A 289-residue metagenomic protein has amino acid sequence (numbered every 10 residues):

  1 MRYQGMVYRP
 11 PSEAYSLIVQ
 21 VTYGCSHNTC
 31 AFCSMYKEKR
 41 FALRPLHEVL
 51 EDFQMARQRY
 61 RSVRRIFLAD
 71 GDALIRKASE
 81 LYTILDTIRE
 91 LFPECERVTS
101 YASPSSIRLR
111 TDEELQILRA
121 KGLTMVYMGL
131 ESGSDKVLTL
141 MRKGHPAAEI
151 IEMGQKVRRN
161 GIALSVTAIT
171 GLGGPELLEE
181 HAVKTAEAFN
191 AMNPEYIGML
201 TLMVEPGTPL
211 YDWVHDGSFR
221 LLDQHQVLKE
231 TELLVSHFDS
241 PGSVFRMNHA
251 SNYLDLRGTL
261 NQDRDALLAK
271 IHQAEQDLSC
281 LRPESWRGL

Functional and structural regions predicted by a protein language model:
M1-E13, F92, E187-L289: Auxiliary Fe-S-binding modules of radical SAM enzymes
G5-E48: Canonical Radical SAM [4Fe-4S] cluster-binding loop centered on the CxxxCxxC motif and its immediate flanking residues
L17-V19, R64-I66, E96-S100, V126-M128 (+3 more regions): Hydrophobic faces of well-ordered beta-strands that scaffold small-molecule active sites in alpha/beta enzyme cores
C25, C33, V49, L68 (+5 more regions): Conserved, mostly hydrophobic/aromatic
V49, L81, T111, I150 (+3 more regions): Aromatic/hydrophobic pocket-lining residues that form the small-molecule binding cavity in soluble enzyme cores
R57-N160, D239: Conserved SAM/AdoMet-binding glycine-rich loop
S105, G133-V137, V157-H181, L200-P206 (+1 more regions): Conserved strand-turn element in the central/C-terminal portion of the radical SAM core barrel that lines
E113-L115, G173-A191: Catalytic cores of alpha/beta
